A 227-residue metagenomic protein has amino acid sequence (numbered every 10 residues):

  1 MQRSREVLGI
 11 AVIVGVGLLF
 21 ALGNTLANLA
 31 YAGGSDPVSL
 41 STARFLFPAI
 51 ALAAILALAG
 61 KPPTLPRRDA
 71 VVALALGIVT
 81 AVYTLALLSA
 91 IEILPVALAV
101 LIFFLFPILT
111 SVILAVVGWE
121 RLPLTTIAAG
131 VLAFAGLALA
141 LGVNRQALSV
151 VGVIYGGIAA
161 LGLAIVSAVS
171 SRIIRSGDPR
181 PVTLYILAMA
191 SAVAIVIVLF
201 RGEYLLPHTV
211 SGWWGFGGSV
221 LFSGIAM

Functional and structural regions predicted by a protein language model:
M1-A43, I78, V82, A86 (+3 more regions): Glycine-/small-residue-enriched transmembrane alpha-helix faces in small-molecule transporters and effluxers
L19-N24, A53-A99, F103, L109 (+2 more regions): Specific transmembrane alpha-helical segments of multi-pass solute transporters/efflux pumps, especially DMT/EamA
A30, L40, R44, A90 (+6 more regions): Hydrophobic/aromatic residues within transmembrane alpha-helices of multi-pass small-molecule transporters
A43, A99-L105, V169-A192, G224-M227: Helix-helix packing/entry segments at the starts of transmembrane helices
F47-A51, I102-V116, V131-L132, M189-V196: Alpha-helical transmembrane segments of compact multi-pass small-molecule transporters, enriched in specific families
L52, L74, I78-T80, I113 (+3 more regions): Hydrophobic transmembrane alpha-helices of multi-pass small-molecule transport proteins
L52-T64, I108-L122, S167-S176, M227: C-terminal ends of transmembrane helices
R67-D69, V100-F103, V116-L139, Q146-V153 (+1 more regions): Loop-to-transmembrane alpha-helix entry segments
